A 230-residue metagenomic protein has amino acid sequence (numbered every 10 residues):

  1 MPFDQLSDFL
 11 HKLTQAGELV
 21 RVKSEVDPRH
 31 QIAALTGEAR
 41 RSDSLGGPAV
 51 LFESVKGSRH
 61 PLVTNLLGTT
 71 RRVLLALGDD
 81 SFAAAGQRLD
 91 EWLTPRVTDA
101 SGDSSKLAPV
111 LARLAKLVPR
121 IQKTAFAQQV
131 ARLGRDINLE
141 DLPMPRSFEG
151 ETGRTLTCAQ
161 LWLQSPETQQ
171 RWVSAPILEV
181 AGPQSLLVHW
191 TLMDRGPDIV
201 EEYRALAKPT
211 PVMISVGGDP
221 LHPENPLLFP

Functional and structural regions predicted by a protein language model:
M1-P230: Extended, highly charged
